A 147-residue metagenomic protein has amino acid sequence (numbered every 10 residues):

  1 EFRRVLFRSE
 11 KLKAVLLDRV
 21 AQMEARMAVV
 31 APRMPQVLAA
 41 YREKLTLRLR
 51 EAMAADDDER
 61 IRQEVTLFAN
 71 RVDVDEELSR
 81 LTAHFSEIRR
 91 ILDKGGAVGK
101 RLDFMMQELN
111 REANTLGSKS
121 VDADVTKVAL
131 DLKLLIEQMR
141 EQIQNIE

Functional and structural regions predicted by a protein language model:
E1-L6: Short, small-residue-biased leader/transition segments that mark boundaries at the very start of proteins
F7-E10, Q63-F68, I91-L92: Short hinge/gating elements
R8-L38: Internal active-site segments that recognize and position negatively charged phosphoryl groups and nucleotide moieties
K11-A14, A40-K44, R60-E64, A97-M106: Glycine/charge-rich, flexible interdomain linkers and switch-proximal surface loops that mediate coupling
K13, V20, R71-V74, L78 (+2 more regions): Amphipathic alpha-helical coiled-coil segments with heptad-repeat character
V15-D18, Q22, V29, K44 (+6 more regions): Charged, amphipathic alpha-helical oligomerization/scaffolding segments
V30-S79: Small-residue-rich helix-loop
L81, F85-E147: C-terminal non-catalytic interaction appendages of large macromolecular assemblies
